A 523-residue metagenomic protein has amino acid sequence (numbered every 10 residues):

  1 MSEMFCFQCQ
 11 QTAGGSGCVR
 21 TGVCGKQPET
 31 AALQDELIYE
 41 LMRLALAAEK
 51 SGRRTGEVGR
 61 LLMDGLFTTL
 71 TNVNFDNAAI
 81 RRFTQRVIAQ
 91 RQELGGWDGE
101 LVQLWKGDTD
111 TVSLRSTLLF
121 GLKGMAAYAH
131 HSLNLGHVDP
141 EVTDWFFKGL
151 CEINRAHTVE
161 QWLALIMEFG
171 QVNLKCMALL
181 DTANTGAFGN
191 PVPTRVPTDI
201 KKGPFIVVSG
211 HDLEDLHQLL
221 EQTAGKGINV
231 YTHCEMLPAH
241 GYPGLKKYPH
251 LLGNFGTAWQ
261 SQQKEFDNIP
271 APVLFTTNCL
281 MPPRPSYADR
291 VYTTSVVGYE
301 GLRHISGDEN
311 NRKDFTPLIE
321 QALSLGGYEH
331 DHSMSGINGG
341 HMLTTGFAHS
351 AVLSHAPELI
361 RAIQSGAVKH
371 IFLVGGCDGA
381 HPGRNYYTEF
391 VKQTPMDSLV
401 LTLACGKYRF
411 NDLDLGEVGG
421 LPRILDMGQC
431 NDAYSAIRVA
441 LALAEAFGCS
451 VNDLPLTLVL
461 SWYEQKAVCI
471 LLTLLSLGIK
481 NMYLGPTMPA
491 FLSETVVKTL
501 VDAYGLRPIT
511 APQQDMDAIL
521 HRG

Functional and structural regions predicted by a protein language model:
S2-A13, C18-V19, K26-T30, E168-G523: Anaerobic metallocofactor- and corrinoid-dependent redox/one-carbon enzyme cores, especially those from methanogenesis
S2-N190, T194-G203, V207, G227 (+2 more regions): Long, compositionally biased, glycine/small-hydrophobic-enriched stretches that function as flexible linkers, tethers
